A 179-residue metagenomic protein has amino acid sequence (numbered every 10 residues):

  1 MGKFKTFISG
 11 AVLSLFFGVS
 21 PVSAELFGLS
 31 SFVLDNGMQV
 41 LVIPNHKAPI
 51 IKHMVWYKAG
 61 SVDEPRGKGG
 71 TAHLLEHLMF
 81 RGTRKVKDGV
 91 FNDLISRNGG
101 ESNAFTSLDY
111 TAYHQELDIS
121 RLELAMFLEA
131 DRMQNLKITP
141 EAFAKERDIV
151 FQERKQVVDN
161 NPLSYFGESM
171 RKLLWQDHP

Functional and structural regions predicted by a protein language model:
M1-T6: Positively charged n-region of N-terminal signal peptides that target proteins for export
S9-G18: Bacterial N-terminal signal peptides
V19-A24: Sec/Tat signal peptide C-region and signal peptidase I cleavage site
E25-W56: Mature N-terminal segment immediately following signal peptide/propeptide cleavage in secreted/periplasmic
F27, K52-E116, D159-N160, W175: M16/MPP (pitrilysin/insulinase) zinc-metallopeptidase core fold and M16-derived inactive scaffolds
N45-K47, W56-G60, T83-R84, D118-S120 (+2 more regions): Solvent-exposed coil/turn segments that connect beta secondary-structure elements in extracytoplasmic/periplasmic
R81-G82, A125, V157-P179: Scaffold signal of the M16-like zinc-metallopeptidase fold and its non-catalytic homologs
G82-K85, E116-R147: M16/insulysin-pitrilysin zinc metalloprotease superfamily fold
